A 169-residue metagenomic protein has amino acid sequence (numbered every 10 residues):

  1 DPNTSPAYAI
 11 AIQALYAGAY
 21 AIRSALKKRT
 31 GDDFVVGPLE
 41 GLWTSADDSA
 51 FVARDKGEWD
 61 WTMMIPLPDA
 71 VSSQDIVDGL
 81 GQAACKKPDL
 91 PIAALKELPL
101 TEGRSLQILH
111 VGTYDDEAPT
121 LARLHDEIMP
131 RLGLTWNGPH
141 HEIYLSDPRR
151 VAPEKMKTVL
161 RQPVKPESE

Functional and structural regions predicted by a protein language model:
D1-E169: A solvent-exposed interaction/effector surface
